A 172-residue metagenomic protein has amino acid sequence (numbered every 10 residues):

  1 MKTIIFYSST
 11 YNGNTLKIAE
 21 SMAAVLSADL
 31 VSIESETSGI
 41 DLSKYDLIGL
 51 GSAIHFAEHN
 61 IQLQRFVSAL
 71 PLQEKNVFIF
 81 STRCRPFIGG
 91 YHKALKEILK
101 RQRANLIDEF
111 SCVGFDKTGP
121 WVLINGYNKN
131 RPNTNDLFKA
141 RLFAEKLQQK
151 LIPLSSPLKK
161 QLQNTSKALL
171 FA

Functional and structural regions predicted by a protein language model:
T3, T10, A24-V31, K44-A172: FMN-binding flavodoxin-like domain, especially the glycine-rich phosphate-binding loop
N12-K17: Short N-terminal binding/cap micro-motifs at the start of the first secondary-structure element
I33-T37: Conserved SAM/SAH-binding loop
